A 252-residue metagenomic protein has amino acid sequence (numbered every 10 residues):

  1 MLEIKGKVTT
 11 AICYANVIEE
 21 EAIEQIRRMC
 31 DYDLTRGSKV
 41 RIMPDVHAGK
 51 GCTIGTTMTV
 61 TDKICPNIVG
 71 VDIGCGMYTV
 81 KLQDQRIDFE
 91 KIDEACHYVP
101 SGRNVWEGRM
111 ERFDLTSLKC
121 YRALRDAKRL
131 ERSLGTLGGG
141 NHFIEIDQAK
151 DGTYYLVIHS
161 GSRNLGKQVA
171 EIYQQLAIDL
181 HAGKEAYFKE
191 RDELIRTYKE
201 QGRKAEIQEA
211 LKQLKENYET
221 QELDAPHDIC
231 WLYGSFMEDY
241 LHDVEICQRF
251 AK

Functional and structural regions predicted by a protein language model:
M1-K39, K63-I68, I73-D151, K167-K252: Glycine-rich, flexible loop motifs
H47, C75, S162: Short, glycine/acidic-enriched loop or turn micro-motifs at the edges of active sites
A48-T57, I64-C65: An anion-binding catalytic pocket shared by soluble metabolic enzymes
T153-Y155: Hydrophobic residues embedded in beta-strands of well-ordered beta-sheets
